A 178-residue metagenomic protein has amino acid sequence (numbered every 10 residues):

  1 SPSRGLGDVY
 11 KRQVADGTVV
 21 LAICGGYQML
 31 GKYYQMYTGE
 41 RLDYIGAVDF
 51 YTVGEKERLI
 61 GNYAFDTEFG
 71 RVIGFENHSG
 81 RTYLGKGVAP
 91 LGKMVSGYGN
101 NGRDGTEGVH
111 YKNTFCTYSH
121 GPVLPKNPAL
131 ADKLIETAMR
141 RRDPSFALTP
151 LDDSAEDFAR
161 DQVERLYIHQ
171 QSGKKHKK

Functional and structural regions predicted by a protein language model:
S1-L6, Y10: Single conserved hydrophobic/aromatic residue that forms the stacking wall/gate of nucleotide- or nucleobase-binding
R4, K32-Q35, L130: Short amphipathic alpha-helical segments
Y10, N101-L124: Active-site/pore-lining binding-face segments in mid-to-C-terminal subdomains
Q13-Q35, I45, H120: Catalytic nucleophile loop
A15, F50, T82, E136-P144: Generic secondary-structure signature for well-ordered alpha-helical cores
Y27, S79-R81, G121-V123: Glycine-rich beta-alpha junction loops
Q35-E107: Pocket-forming structural segment of enzyme catalytic cores
N113-K178: Acyltransferase
